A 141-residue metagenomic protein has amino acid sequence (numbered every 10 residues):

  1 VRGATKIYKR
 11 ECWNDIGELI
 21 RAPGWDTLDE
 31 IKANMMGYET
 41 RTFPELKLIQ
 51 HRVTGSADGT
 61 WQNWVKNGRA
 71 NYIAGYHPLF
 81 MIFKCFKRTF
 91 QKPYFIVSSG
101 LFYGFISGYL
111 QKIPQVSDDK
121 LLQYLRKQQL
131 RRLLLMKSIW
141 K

Functional and structural regions predicted by a protein language model:
R2-G17: Conserved nucleotide-sugar donor-binding and metal-coordinating catalytic region shared by glycosyltransferases
T5, A22, T40-R41, N71: A residue-level structural signature of the nucleotidyltransferase/glycosyltransferase Rossmann-like core
Y8, F43, A74: A conserved hydrophobic position in a structured secondary element of the catalytic/binding core that shapes
A22-I31: Acidic donor-binding loop at a coil-to-helix junction in glycosyltransferase catalytic cores that engages
N34: Anion (oxyanion) recognition and catalysis
P44-W61: Active-site donor/metal-binding and catalytic loop motifs of nucleotide-sugar-dependent glycosylation enzymes
N63-K141: Non-catalytic, C-terminal membrane-associated alpha-helical segments of glycosyltransferases
